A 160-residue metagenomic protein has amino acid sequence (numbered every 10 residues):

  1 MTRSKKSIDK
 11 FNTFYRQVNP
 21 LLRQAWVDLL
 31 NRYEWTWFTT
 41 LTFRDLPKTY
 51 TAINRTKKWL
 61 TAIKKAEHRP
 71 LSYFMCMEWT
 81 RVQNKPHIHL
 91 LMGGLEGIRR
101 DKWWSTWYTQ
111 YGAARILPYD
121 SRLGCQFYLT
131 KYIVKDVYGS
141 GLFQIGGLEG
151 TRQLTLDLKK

Functional and structural regions predicted by a protein language model:
M1-N84, G94-K160: Right-hand nucleic-acid polymerase module
H87: Noncatalytic carbohydrate-binding groove/subsite architecture in carbohydrate-active enzymes
